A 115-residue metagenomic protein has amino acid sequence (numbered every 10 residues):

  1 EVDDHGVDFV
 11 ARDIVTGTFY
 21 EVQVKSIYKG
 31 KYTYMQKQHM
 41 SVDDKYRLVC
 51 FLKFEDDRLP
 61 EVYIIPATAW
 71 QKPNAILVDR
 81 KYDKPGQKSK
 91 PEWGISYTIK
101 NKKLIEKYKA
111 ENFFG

Functional and structural regions predicted by a protein language model:
E1-H5, V10-G115: Mixed-charge (Asp/Glu-Lys/Arg
